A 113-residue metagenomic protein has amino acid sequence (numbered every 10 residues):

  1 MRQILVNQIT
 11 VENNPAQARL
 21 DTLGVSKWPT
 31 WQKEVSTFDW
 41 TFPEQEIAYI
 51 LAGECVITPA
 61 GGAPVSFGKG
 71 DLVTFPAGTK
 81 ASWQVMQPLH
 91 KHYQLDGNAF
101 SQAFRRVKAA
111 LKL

Functional and structural regions predicted by a protein language model:
I4-D21: Transition segment at domain starts
N14-A16, G24-P43, P76-A77: Conserved short histidine dyad/triad with adjacent acidic residue
F38-F42, P59, V65-S66, Q84: Short histidine-centered beta-strand/loop micro-motifs that create catalytic or ligand/metal-coordination sites
W40, I57, K91-Y93: Short hydrophobic/aromatic-rich beta-strand segments that constitute the beta-sheet cores of beta-sandwich/beta-barrel
F42-I57: Short, conserved beta-strand element in jelly-roll/cupin
G61-A77: Short acidic-glycine-tyrosine-enriched beta hairpin
A77-A103: Ligand-binding loop in jelly-roll beta-barrel domains
R105-L113: Glycine- and charge-enriched low-complexity intrinsically disordered segments
